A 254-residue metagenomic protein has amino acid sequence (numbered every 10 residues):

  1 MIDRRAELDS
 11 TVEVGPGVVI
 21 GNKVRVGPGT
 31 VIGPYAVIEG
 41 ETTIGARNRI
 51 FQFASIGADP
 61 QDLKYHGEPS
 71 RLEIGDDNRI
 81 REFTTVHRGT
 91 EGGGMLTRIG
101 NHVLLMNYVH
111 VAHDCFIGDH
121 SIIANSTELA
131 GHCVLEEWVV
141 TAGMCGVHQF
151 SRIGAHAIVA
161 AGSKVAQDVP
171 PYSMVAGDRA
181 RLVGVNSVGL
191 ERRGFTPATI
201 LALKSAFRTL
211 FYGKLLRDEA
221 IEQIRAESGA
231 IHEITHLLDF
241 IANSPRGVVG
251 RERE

Functional and structural regions predicted by a protein language model:
M1-R181: Structural signal for interior beta-strand "rungs" in well-ordered beta-sheet cores of soluble enzyme domains
M1-R4, S10, R47, F53 (+5 more regions): Terminal amphipathic alpha-helical/low-complexity segments used for targeting or macromolecular assembly
